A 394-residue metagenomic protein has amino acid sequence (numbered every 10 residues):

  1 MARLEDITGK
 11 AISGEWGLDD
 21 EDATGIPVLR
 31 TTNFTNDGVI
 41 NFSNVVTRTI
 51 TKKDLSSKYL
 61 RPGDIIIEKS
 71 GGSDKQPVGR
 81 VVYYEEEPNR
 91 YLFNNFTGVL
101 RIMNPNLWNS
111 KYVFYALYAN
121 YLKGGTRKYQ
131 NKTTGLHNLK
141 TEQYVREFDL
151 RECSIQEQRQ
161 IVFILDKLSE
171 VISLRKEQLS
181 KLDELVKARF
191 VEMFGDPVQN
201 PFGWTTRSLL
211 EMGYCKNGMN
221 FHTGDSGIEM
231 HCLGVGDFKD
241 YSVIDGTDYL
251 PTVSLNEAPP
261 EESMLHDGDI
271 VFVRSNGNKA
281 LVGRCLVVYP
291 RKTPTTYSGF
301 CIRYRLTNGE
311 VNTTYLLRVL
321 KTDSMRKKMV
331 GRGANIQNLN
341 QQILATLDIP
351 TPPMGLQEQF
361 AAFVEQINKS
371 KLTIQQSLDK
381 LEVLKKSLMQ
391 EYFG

Functional and structural regions predicted by a protein language model:
M1-E15, D149-F163, L174-M219, T346-E358 (+1 more regions): Non-catalytic DNA-recognition/assembly elements of restriction-modification systems
A2, W16, R90-G98, T126 (+4 more regions): A short glycine-rich beta-alpha junction/loop motif
A2-L18, N33-I65, G72, R207-H222 (+1 more regions): Sequence-specific dsDNA recognition surfaces
E15, K53-D54, T133, S173 (+3 more regions): Short, solvent-exposed loop/turn positions at domain surfaces that link secondary-structure elements or cap domain
G17-T24, N44, K128-Q130, F202-T205 (+3 more regions): Short coil/turn segments at secondary-structure boundaries
R30, S56-Y118, G234, E261-K321 (+2 more regions): A short beta-sheet element
Y84-E85, Q130-T133, V287-Y289, M329-G333: Short amphipathic beta-strand starts and helix->beta connectors
